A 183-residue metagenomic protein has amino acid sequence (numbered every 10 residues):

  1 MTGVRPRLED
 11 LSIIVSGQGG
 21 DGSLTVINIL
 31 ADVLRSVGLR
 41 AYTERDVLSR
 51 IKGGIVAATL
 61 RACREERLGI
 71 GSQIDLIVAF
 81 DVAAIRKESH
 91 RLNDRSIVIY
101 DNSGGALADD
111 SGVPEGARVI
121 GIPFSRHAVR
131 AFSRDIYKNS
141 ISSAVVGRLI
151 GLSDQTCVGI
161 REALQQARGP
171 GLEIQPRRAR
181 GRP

Functional and structural regions predicted by a protein language model:
M1-P183: Active-site cofactor/cluster-binding pocket
